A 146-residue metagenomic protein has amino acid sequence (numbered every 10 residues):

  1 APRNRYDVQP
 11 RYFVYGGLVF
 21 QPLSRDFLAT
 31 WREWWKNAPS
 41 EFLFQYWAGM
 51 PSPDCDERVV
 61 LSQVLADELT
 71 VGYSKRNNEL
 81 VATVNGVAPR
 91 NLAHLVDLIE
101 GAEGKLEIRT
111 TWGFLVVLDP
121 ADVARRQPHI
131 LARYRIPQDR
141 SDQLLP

Functional and structural regions predicted by a protein language model:
A1-P146: C-terminal recognition in membrane/secretory proteostasis and scaffolding
